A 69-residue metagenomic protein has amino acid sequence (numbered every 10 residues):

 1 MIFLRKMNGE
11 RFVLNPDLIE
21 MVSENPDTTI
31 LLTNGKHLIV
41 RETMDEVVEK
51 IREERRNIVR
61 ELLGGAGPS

Functional and structural regions predicted by a protein language model:
M1-V13, D17-S69: Eukaryotic intrinsically disordered, low-complexity regulatory linkers and tails enriched in Ser/Thr/Pro
